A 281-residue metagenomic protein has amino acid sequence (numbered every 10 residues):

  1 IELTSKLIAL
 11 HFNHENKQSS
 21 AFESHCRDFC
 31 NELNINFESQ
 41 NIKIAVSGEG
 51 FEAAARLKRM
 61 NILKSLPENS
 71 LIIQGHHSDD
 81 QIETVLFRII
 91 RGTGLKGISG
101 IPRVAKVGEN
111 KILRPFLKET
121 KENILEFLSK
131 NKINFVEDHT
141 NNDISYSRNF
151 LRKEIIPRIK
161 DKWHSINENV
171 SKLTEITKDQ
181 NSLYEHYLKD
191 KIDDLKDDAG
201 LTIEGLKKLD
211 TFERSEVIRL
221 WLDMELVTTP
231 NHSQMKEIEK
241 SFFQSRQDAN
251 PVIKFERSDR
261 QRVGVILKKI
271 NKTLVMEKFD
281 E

Functional and structural regions predicted by a protein language model:
I1-E154: Core alpha/beta nucleotide-donor-binding catalytic domains of modification enzymes
E2-L3, K160-S165, L222-P230: Short helix-capping/linker segments at secondary-structure and domain boundaries
I8-F12, I42-I44, K58, A105-E109 (+1 more regions): AMP-forming adenylation/ATP pyrophosphatase catalytic core
R27, K64, I156, R219-D223 (+1 more regions): Generic solvent-exposed, charged/amphipathic alpha-helical segments that serve as macromolecular interface scaffolds
G48, E52, N167, H232-M235: Short, structured helix-loop boundary elements
N131, R158-K162, Q180: Change "in soluble alpha/beta enzymes" to "in soluble alpha/beta proteins
N141-N149, N167-K178: Internal, active-site/partner-interface "lid" segment
R152-E154, R158-V170: Conserved anion/nucleotide-ligand pocket segment
